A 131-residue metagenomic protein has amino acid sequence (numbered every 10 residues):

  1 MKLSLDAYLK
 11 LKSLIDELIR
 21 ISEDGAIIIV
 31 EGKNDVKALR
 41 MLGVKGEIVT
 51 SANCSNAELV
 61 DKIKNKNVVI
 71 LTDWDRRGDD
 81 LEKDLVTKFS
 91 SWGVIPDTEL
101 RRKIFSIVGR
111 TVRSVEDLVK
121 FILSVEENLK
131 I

Functional and structural regions predicted by a protein language model:
M1, V44-G46: Generic cytosolic/nucleocytoplasmic N-terminal low-complexity/intrinsically disordered segments
M1-I27, K33-K37, L59-V60: Phosphate-handling DNA/RNA-contact segment within nucleic-acid enzymes
S22-I28, G46-E47, N67-V68: Short active-site oxyanion
K33-L42, S51-A52, N56-I131: TOPRIM fold recognition
